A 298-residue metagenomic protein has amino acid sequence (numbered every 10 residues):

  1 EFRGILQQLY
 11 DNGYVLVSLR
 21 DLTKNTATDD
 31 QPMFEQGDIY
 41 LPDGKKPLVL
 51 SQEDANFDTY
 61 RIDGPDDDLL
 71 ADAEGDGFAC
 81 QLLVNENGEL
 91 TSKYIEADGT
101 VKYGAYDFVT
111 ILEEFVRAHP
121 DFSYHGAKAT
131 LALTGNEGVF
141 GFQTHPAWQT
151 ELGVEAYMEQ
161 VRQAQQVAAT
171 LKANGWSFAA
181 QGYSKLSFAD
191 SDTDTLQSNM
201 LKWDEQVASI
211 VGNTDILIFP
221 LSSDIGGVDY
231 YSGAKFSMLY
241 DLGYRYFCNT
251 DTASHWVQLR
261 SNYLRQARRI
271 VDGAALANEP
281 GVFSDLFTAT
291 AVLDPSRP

Functional and structural regions predicted by a protein language model:
E1-L22, F34-L50, R61-I62, A173 (+2 more regions): C-terminal active-site subregion of NodB/CE4 polysaccharide deacetylases
D21-D29: Short, glycine/charge-rich beta-strand/loop segments that flank catalytic centers and engage negatively charged groups
T28-E35, L41-L48, N56-I225, A253: Metal-dependent polysaccharide deacetylase catalytic core of the NodB/CE4 family, i.e., the active-site-bearing domain
